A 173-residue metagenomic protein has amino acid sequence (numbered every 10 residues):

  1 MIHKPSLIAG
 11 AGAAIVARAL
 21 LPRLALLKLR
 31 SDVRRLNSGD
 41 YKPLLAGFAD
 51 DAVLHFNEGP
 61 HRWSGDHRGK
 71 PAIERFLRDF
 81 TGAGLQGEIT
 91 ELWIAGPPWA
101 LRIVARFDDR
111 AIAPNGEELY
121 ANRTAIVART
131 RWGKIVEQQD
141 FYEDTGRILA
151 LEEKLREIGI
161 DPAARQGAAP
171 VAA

Functional and structural regions predicted by a protein language model:
I2-G47, R156-A173: Short, low-complexity N-terminal intrinsically disordered segments enriched in polar/charged residues
D32, L44-L45, A52, G69 (+4 more regions): Hydrophobic pocket/interface hotspot
L45, A49-W99: A solvent-exposed, acidic/Ser-Thr-rich amphipathic alpha-helical stretch
L77, E88-I94, D108-D109, R123-R129 (+1 more regions): Hydrophobic/aromatic beta-strand elements that line small-molecule binding cavities or substrate pockets in beta-rich
W99-D109: A short hydrophobic beta-strand element
R110-A121: Short, cysteine-centered beta-strand-loop-beta hairpins and adjacent loop/turn segments enriched in charged/polar
R123-E153: Short beta-strand edge/turn micro-motifs at domain boundaries
